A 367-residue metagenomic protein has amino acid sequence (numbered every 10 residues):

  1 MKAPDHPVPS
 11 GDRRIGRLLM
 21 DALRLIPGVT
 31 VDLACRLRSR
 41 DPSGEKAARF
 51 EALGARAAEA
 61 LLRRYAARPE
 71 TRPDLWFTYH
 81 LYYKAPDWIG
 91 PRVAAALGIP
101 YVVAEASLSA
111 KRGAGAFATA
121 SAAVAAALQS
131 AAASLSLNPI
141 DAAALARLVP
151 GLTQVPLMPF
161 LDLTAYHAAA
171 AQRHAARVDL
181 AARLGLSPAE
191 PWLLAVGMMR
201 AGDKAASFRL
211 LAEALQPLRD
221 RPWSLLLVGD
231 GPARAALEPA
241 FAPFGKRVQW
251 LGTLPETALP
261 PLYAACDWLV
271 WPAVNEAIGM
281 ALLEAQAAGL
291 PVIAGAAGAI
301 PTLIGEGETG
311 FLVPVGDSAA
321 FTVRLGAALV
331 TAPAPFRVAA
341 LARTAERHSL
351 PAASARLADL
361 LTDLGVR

Functional and structural regions predicted by a protein language model:
Q129-V178, L186: Donor nucleotide-sugar binding/catalytic pocket of nucleotide-sugar-dependent glycosyltransferases
S187-A205, A212-L215: Conserved donor-binding/catalytic core segment of Leloir-type glycosyltransferases
A235-L254: Nucleotide-activated donor-binding/catalytic signature segment of Leloir-type glycosyltransferases, i.e., the conserved
T253, P261-C266: Short alpha-helical donor nucleotide-sugar binding micro-motif in glycosyltransferases
V274: Aromatic "clamp/platform" in nucleotide-sugar-dependent glycosyltransferases that forms part of the donor/acceptor
P291-A294: Short hydrophobic beta-strand element within catalytic cores of glycosyltransferases and related nucleotide-activated
E306-G307, F311-S318, A327-P333: Conserved acidic donor-binding segment of nucleotide-sugar-dependent glycosyltransferases
R337-T362: A charged, aromatic-enriched C-terminal amphipathic alpha-helix characteristic of glycosyltransferases across folds
